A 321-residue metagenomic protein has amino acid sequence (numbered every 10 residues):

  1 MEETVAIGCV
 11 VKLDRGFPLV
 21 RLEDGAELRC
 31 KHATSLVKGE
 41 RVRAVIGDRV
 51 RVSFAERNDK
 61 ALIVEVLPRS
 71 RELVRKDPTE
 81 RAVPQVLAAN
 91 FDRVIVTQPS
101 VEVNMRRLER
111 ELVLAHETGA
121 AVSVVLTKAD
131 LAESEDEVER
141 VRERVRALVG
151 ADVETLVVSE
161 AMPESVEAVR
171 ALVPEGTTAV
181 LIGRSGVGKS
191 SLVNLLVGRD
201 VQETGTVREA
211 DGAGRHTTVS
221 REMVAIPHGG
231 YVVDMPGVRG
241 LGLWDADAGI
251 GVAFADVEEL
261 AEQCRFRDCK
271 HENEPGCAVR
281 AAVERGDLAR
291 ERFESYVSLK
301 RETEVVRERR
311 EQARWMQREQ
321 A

Functional and structural regions predicted by a protein language model:
M1-M105: N-terminal accessory targeting/assembly segments
T4, G39-R57, L67-L87, A120-V122 (+6 more regions): Helix-rich effector regions associated with P-loop NTPase G domains
L87-N90, V96-L148: Phosphate-binding glycine-rich loops and their immediate beta-loop-alpha structural context
I95-T97, V180, V232: Structural motif
L131-S185: Canonical P-loop GTPase G-domain recognition
K189: Conserved lysine of the Walker
